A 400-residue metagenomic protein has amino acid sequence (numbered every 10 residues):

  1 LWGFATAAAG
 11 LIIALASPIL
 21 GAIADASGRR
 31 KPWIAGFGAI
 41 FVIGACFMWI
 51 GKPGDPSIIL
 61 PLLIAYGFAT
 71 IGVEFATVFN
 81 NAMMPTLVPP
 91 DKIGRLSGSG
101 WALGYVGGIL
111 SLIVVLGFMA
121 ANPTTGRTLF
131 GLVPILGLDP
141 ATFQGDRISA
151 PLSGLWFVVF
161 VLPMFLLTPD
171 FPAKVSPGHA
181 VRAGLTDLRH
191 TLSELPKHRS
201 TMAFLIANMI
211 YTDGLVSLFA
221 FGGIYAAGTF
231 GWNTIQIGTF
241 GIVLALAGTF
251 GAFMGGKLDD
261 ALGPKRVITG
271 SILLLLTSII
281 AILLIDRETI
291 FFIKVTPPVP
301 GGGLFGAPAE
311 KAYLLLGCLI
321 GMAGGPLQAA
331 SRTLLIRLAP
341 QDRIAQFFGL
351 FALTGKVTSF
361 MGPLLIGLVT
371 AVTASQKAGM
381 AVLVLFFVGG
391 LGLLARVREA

Functional and structural regions predicted by a protein language model:
L1, A220-F240: Short amphipathic helix-loop junctions that connect adjacent transmembrane helices in Major Facilitator Superfamily/SLC
L1, M119-L155, L304-P308, L368-F387: A membrane-interface helix-boundary motif in multi-pass transporters
W2-A22, L112, I242-M254: Central cavity-lining transmembrane alpha-helices of secondary-active solute carriers, predominantly the Major
L15-R29, F250-P264, I285, I290 (+1 more regions): Helix-to-loop junctions at the C-terminal end of transmembrane segments in multipass secondary transporters
A24-I40, D260-L275: Cytoplasmic membrane-interface "Motif A"-like loop-to-helix N-cap segments of 12-TM Major Facilitator Superfamily
A35-P56, L273-G306: C-terminal ends and interior cores of transmembrane alpha-helices in multi-pass membrane transporters/permeases
W49-I50, V158-L167, I285, M380-A400: Multi-pass alpha-helical transporter architecture, strongest for 12-TM Major Facilitator/SLC carriers used
P169-L205, P300-L304: Juxtamembrane intracellular "pre-TM" segments in multi-pass secondary transporters
